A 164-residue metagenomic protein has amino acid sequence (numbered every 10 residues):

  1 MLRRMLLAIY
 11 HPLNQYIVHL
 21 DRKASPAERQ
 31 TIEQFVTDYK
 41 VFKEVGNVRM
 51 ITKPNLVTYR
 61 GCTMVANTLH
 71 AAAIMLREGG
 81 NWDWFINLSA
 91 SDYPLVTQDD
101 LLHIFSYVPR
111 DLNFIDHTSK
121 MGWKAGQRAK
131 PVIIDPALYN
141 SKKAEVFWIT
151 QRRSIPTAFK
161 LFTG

Functional and structural regions predicted by a protein language model:
M1-G164: ER/Golgi luminal nucleotide-sugar-dependent glycosyltransferases, focusing on the catalytic module
